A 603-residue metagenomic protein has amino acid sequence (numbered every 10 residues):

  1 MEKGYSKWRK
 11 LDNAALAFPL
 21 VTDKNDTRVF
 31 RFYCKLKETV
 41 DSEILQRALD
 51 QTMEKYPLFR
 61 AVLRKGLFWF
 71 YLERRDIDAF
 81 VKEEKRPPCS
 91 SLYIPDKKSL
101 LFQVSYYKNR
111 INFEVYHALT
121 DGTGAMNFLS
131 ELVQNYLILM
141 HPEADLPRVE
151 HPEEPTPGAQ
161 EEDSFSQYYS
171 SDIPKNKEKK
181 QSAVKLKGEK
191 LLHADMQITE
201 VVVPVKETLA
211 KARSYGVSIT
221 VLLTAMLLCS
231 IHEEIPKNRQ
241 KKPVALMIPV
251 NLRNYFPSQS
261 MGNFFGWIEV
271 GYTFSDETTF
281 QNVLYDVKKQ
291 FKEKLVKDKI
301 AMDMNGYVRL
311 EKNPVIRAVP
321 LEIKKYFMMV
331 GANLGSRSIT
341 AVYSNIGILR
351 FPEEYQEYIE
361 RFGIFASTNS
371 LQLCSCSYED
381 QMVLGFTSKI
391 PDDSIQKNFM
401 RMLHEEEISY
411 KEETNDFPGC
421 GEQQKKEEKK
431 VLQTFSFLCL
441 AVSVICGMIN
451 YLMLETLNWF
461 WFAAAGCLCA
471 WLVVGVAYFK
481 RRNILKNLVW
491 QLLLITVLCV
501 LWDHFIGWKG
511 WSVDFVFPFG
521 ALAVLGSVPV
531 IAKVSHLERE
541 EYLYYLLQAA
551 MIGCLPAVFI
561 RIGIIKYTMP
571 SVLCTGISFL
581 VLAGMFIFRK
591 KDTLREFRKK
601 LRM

Functional and structural regions predicted by a protein language model:
M1-L67, I77-Q103, E233-T414: Acyl-thioester-dependent acyl-group transfer interface
E2-N13, R110, L119-N127, E131-A210 (+1 more regions): Non-catalytic, low-complexity flexible loops and terminal extensions
K37-Y56, E114-S130, V201-K237, L384-F386 (+1 more regions): Acyl activation and transfer enzymes in specialized metabolism, enriched for ANL adenylate-forming modules
A225, V287, L488-I495, L543-C554: Central hydrophobic cores of alpha-helical transmembrane segments in multi-pass integral membrane proteins
N415-G466: N-terminal topogenic module of multi-pass integral membrane proteins
V444-A464, F479-K486, L501-G520, L537-E541 (+1 more regions): Membrane-helix interface and helix-disruption motif detector
G520-I531, E541-I562: Hydrophobic alpha-helical membrane segments
T593-M603: Short, highly charged, low-complexity non-transmembrane loops/tails of multi-pass membrane proteins
